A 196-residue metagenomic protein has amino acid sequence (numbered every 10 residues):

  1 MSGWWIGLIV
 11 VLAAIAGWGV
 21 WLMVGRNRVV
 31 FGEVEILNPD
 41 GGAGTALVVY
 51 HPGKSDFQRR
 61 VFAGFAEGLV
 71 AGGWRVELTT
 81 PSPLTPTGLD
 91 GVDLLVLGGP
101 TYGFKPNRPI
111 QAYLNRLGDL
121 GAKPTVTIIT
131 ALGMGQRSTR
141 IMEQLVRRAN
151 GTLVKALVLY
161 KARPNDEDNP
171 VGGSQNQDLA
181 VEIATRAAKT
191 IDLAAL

Functional and structural regions predicted by a protein language model:
S2-E77, G91-G99, G103-L196: FMN-binding flavodoxin-like domain, especially the glycine-rich phosphate-binding loop
T80: Short loop/edge segments at beta-strand edges and connector loops that shape dinucleotide/nucleotide cofactor-binding
P83-L84, R163: Short connector loops at secondary-structure junctions
L84-D90: Short amphipathic alpha-helix with an adjacent loop that forms part of the alpha/beta core around
